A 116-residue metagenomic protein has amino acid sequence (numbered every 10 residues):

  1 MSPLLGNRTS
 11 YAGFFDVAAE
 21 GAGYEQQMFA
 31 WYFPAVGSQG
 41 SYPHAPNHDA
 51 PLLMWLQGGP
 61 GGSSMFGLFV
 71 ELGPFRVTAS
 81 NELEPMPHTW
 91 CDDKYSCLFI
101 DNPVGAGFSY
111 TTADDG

Functional and structural regions predicted by a protein language model:
S2-A35: N-terminal cap/lid segment of alpha/beta-hydrolase-fold proteins
Q27-G116: N-terminal cap/lid subdomain of alpha/beta-hydrolase-fold enzymes
